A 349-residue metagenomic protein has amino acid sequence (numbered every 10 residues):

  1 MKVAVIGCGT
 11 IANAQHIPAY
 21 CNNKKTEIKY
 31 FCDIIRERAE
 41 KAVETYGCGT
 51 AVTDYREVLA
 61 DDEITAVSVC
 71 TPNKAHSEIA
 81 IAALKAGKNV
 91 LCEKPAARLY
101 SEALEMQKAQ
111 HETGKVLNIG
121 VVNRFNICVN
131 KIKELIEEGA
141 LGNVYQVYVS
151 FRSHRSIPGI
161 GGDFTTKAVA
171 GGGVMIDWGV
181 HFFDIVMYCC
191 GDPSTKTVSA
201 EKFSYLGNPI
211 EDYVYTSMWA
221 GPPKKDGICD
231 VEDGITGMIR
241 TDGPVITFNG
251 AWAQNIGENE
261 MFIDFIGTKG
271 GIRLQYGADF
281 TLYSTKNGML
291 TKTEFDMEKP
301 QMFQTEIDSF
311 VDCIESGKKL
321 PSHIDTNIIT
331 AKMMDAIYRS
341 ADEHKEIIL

Functional and structural regions predicted by a protein language model:
M1-Y46: N-terminal Rossmann-like dinucleotide-binding module
I11, L274, D296-D308: Active-site loop of classical SDR/Rossmann-like NAD(P)-dependent oxidoreductases, centered on the catalytic Tyr-X3-Lys
I11, N123-D226, H344: Predominantly a Rossmann-like dinucleotide-binding segment in NAD(P)-dependent oxidoreductases
A12, C92, L117-I119, F248 (+1 more regions): Hydrophobic residues in well-ordered beta-strands that form the structural core
C48-Y55: Conserved SAM-binding strand-loop segment of SAM-dependent methyltransferases
T65-A66, P72-N73, S77-R124, G139: Beta-strand-loop-alpha-helix segment that lines the small-molecule cofactor/substrate pocket of alpha/beta enzymes
A66-V69, E112-K115, N287, F295 (+1 more regions): C-terminal helix-rich "cap/oligomerization" subdomain common to oxidoreductases
D184-D279, I307-K318: Contiguous beta-strand/loop segments that form the cofactor/metal-binding neighborhood of enzyme cores
